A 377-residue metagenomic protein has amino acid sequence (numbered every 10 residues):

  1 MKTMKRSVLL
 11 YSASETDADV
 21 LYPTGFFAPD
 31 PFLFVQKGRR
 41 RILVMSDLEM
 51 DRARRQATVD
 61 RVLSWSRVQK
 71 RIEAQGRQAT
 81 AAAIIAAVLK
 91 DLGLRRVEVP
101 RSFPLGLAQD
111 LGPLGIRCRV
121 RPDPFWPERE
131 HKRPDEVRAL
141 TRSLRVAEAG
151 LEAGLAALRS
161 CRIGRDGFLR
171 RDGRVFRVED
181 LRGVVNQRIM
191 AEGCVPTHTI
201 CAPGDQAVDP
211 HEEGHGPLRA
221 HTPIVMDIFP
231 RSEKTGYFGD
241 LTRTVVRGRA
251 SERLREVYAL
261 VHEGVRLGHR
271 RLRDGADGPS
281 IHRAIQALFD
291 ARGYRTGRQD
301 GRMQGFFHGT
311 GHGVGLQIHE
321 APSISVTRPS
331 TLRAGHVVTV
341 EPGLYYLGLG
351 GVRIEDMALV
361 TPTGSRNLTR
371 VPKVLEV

Functional and structural regions predicted by a protein language model:
M1-V377: Active-site neighborhoods and metal-handling regions in enzymes and metal-associated proteins
